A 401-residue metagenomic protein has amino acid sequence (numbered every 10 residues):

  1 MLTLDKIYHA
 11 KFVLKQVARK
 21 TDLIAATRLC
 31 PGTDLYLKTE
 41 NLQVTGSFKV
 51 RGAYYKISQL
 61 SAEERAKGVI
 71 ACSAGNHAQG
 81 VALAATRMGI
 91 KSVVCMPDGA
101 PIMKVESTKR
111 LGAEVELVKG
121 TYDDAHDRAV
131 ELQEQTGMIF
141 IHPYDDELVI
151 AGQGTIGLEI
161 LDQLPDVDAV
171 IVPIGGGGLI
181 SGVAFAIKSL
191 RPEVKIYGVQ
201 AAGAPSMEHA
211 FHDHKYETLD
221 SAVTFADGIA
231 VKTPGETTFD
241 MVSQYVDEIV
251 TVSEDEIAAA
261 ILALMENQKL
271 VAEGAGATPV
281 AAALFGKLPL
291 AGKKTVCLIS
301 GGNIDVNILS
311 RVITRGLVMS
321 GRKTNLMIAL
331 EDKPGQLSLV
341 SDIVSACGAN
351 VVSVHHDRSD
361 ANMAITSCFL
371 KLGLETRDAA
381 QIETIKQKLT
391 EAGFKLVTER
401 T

Functional and structural regions predicted by a protein language model:
M1-T401: PLP-dependent amino-acid enzyme catalytic core
